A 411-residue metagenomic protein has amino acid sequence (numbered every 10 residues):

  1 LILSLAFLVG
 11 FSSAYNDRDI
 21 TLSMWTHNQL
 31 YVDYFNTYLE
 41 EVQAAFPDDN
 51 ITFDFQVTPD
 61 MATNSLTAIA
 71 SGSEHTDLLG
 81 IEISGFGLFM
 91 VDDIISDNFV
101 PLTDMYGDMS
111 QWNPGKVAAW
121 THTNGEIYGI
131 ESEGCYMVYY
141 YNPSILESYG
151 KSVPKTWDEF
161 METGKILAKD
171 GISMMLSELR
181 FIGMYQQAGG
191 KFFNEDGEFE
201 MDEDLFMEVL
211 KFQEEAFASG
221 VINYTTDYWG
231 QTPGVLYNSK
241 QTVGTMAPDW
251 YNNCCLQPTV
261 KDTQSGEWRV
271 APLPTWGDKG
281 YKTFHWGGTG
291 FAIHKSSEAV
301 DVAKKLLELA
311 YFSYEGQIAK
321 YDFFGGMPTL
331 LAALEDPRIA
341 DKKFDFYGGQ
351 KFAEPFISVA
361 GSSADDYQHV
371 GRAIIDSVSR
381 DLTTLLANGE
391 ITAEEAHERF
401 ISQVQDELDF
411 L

Functional and structural regions predicted by a protein language model:
R18-Q29, I51-F55, D77-L78, Y128: Short, well-ordered beta-strand elements
T21-T37, C135, V370: Extracytoplasmic "Venus flytrap"
Q29-N50, S379, H397: Short, polar/charged alpha-helical segment
E41-G115, S144-K155, G234-L236, K240-G244 (+2 more regions): Extracytoplasmic "Venus flytrap"/periplasmic binding protein-like
A44, T52, A70-S71, G125 (+5 more regions): Extracytoplasmic/periplasmic substrate-recognition and gating elements
I83-M137, S152, M161, A188 (+3 more regions): Hinge/lid segment of periplasmic solute-binding proteins
W120, W268-P272, Y321-L385: Long, aromatic- and glycine/proline-rich binding clefts that accommodate carbohydrate-like moieties
G164, E198-D227, L273: Glycine-centered hinge/linker elements that transmit conformational signals in sensory and ligand-binding systems
